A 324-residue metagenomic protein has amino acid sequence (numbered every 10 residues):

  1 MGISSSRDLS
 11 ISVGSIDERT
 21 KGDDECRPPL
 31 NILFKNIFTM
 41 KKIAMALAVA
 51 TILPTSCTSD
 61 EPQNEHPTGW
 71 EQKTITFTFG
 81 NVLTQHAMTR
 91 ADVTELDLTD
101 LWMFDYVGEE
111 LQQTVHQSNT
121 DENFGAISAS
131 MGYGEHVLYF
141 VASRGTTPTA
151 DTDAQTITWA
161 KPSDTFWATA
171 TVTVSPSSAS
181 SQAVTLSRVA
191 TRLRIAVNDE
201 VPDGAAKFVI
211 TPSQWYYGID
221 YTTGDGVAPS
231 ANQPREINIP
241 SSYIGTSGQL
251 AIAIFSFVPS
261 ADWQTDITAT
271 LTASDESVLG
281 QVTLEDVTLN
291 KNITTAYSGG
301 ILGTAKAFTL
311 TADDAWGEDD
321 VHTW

Functional and structural regions predicted by a protein language model:
S15-I16, K21-D23, P28: Targeting/processing segments of secretory and organellar proteins
K35, T39-I43: Positively charged n-region of N-terminal signal peptides that target proteins for export
L53-S56: C-terminal motif of bacterial Sec signal peptides marking the signal peptidase cleavage site
T58-E61: Bacterial signal peptide processing site
T68-G69, A183-A190, S256-A261: Conserved "repeat-terminator" motif of extracellular CCP/Sushi domains
K73-V82, L193-D199: A short, amphipathic beta-strand motif
V93-T152, G204-L289, I293, V321-W324: Tryptophan-paired
A168-A205, I210, Y297-W324: Compositionally biased low-complexity segments at domain edges in trafficked proteins and select soluble regulators
